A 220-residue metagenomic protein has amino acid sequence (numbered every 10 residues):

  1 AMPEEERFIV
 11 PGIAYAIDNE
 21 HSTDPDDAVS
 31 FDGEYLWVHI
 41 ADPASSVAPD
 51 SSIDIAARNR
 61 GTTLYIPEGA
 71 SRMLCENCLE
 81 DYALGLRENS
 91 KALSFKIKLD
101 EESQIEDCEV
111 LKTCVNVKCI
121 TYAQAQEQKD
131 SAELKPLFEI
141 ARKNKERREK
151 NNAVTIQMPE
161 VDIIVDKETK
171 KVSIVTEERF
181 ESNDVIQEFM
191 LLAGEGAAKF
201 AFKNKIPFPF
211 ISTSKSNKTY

Functional and structural regions predicted by a protein language model:
M2-Y220: Electropositive polyanion-binding surfaces
